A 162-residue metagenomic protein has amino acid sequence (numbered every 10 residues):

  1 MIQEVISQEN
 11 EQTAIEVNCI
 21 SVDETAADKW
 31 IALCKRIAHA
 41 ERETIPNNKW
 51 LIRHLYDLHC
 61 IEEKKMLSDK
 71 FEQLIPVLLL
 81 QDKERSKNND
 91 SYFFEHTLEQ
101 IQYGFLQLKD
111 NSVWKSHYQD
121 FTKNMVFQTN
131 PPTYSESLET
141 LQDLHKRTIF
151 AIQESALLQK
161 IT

Functional and structural regions predicted by a protein language model:
M1-T162: Structured mid-to-C-terminal alpha-helical surface segments
